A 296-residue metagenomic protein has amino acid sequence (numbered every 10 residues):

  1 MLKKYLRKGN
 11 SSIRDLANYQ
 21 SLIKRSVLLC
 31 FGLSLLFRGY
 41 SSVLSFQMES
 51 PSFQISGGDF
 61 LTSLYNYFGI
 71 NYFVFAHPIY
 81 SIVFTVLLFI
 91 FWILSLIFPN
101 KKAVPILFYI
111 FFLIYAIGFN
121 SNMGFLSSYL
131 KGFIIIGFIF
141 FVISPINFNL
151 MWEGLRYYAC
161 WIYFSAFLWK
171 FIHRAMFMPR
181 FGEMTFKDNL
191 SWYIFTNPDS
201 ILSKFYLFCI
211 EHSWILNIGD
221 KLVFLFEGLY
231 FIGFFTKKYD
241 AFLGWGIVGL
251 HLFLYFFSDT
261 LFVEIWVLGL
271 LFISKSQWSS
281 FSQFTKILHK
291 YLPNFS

Functional and structural regions predicted by a protein language model:
M1-S296: Alpha-helical membrane-anchoring segments
